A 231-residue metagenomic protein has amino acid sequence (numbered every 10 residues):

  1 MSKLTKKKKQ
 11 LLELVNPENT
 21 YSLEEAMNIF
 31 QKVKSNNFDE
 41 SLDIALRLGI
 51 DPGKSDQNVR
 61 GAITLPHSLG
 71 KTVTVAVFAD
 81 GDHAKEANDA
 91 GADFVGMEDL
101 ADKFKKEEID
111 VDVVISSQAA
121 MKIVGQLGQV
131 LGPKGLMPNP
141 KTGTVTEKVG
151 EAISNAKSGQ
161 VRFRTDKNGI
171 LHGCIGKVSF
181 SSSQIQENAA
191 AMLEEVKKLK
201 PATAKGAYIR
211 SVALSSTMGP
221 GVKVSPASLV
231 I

Functional and structural regions predicted by a protein language model:
S2-N16: Generic N-terminal amphipathic, Lys/Arg-enriched alpha-helix
K3, K223-I231: Short, charged, intrinsically disordered terminal tails
L23-K85, K106: Translation machinery proteins
A26, A87, G132, L214: Residue-level signature of catalytic and energy-coupling elements of molecular machines, predominantly ATP/GTP-dependent
F38-L42, L199-S211: Flexible, glycine/charged-enriched surface loops at secondary-structure junctions
L46-L48, A79, S117-Q118, I175-K177 (+2 more regions): Flexible glycine-/small-residue-rich
D93-K197: Long, charge-patterned amphipathic alpha-helical coiled-coil/hairpin "stalk" segments used as oligomerization
